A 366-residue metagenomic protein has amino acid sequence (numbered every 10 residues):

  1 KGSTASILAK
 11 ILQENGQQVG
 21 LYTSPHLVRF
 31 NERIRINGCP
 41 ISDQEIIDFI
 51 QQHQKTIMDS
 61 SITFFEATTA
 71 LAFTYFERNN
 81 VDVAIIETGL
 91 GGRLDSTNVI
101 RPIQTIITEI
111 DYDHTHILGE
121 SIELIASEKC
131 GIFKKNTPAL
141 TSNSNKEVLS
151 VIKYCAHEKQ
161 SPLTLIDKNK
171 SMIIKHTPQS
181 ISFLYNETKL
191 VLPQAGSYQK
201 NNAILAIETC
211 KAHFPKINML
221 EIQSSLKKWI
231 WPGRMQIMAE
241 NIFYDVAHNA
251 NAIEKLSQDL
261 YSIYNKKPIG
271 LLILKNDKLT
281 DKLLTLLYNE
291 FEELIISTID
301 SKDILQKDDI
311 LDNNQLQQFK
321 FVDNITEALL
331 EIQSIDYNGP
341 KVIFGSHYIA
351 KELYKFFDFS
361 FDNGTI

Functional and structural regions predicted by a protein language model:
S3-L8: Hydrophobic positions on the alpha1 helix immediately C-terminal to the Walker A/P-loop
E14-I100, L118, K146-E147: ATP-dependent carboxylate-amine ligase catalytic core
Y22, S142-N143, C155-T177, P193-S197 (+6 more regions): Beta-strand->loop->alpha-helix junctions that form or flank phosphate-binding loops in nucleotide-handling enzymes
P25, L71-I117, S150-K189: Extended acidic/charged loop-beta regions that coordinate divalent cations and stabilize anionic phosphate/carboxylate
R78, V83-T88, S96-I106, I110-T115 (+2 more regions): Nucleotide phosphate-binding/pyrophosphate-handling subdomain across enzymes that bind or process nucleotide phosphates
A126-K135: Membrane-proximal helix-turn-helix segments that form the acceptor-binding/catalytic region of lipid-linked
N145-C155, K159-T164, T177-Q179, L284-P340: C-terminal helical cap/extension that packs against the catalytic core of soluble nucleotide-cofactor enzymes
A328-D358: A glycine-rich beta-strand to alpha-helix segment that forms a phosphate/ribose-binding loop at ligand/cofactor sites
